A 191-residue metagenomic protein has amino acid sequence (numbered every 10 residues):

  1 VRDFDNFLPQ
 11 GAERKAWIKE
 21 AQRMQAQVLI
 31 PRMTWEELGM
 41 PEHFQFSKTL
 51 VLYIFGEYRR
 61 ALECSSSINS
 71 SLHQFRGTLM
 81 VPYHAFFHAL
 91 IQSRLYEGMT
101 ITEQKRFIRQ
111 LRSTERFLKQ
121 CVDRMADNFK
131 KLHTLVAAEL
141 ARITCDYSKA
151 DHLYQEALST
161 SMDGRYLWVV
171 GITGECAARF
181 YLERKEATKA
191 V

Functional and structural regions predicted by a protein language model:
V1-V191: Helix-coil-helix junctions within alpha-helical repeat/solenoid scaffolds
